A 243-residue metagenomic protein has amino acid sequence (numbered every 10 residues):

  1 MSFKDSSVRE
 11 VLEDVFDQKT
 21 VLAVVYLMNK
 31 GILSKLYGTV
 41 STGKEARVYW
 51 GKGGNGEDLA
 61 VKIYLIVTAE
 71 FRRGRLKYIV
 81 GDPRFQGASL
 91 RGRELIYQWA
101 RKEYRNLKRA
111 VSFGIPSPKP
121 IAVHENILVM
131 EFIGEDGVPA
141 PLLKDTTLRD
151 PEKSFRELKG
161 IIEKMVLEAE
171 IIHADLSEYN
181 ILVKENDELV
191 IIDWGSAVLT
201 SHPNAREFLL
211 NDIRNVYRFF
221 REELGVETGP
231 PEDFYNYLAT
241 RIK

Functional and structural regions predicted by a protein language model:
M1-V11: Intrinsically disordered, low-complexity regulatory segments that flank or precede the catalytic domain of eukaryotic
S6, G87-R93, K144, V198-L199: A short, mixed-charge helix-start or loop-turn motif at secondary-structure junctions
E13-P139: Conserved ATP-binding subdomain of kinase catalytic cores across diverse folds
L65, G134, E178, V183 (+1 more regions): Short, glycine/acidic-enriched loop or turn micro-motifs at the edges of active sites
G74, A140-T146, S201-P203: Short acidic, glycine/proline-rich loop/turn micro-motifs
R91-K119, V123-H124, P139-A174, E178-Y179 (+2 more regions): Conserved kinase catalytic-core helix
S154, L167-H173, K184-K243: C-lobe/activation-segment region of protein kinase-like
